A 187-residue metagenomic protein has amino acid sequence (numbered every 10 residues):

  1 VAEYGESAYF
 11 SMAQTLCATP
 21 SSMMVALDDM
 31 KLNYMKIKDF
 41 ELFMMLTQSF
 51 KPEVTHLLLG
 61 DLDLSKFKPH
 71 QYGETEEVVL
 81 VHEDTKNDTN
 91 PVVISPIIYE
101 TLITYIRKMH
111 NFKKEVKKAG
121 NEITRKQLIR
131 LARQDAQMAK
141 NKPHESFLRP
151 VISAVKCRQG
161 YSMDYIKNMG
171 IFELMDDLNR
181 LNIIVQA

Functional and structural regions predicted by a protein language model:
V1-I94: Short N-terminal mixed-charge amphipathic segments
V1-M35, F40, I97-A187: An amphipathic, hydrophobic-aromatic interaction surface with interspersed Lys/Arg that forms lipid/phosphate-bearing
